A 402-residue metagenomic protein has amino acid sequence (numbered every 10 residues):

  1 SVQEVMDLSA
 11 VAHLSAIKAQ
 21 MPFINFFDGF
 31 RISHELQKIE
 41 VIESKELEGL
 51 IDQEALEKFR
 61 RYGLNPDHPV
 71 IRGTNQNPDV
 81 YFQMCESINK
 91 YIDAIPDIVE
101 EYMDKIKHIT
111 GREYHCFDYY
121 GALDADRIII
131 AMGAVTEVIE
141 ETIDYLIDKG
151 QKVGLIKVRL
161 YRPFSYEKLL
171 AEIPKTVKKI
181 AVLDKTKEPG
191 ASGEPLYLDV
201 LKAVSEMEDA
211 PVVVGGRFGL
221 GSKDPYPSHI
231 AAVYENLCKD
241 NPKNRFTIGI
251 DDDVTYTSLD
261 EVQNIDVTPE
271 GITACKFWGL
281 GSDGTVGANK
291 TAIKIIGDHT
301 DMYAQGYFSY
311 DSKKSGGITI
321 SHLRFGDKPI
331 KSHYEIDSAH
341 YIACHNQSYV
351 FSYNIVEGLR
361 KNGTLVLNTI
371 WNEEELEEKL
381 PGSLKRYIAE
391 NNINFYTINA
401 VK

Functional and structural regions predicted by a protein language model:
V2-E57, V212, S222-V262: Structural signature of the thiamine diphosphate
F23-D118: Conformationally flexible catalytic loops at phosphate/diphosphate-handling active centers
D104-R127, E140, S258-I272: Glycine-/acidic-rich phosphate or pyrophosphate-binding loops and their flanking alpha/beta elements
L123-Q151, F164-L169: Redox- and metal-dependent alpha/beta enzyme cores, enriched for Fe-S-associated oxidoreductases and cofactor-handling
E141-L155, E206, I295-M302, N391: Short helix-loop-beta junction
P163-K168, T176-K179, L183-E194, G271-G281 (+1 more regions): Active-site cofactor/cluster-binding pocket
K179-T268, S383-R386, T397-K402: Peripheral docking tails and interdomain loops at the edges of cofactor- or intermediate-handling domains
